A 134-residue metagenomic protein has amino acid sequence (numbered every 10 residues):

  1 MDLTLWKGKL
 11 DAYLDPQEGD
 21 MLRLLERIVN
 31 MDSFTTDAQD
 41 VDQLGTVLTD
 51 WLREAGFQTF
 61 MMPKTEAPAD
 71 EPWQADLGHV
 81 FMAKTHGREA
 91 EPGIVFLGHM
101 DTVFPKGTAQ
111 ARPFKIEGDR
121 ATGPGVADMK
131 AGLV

Functional and structural regions predicted by a protein language model:
D2-P124: Acidic/His- and Gly-rich active-site-bordering loop/insert found across diverse amide/peptide-bond hydrolases
A121-V134: Contiguous, small/hydrophobic- and glycine-enriched helical/loop subdomains that border and often "cap" functional
